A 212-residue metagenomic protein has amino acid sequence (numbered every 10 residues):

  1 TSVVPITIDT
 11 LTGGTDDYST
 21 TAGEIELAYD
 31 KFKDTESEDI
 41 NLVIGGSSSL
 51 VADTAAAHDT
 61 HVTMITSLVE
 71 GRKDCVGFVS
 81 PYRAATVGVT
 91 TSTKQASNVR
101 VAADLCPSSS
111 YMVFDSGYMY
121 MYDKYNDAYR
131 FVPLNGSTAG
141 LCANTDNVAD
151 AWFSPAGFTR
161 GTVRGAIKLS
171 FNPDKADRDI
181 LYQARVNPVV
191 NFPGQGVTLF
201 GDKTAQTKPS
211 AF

Functional and structural regions predicted by a protein language model:
T1-F212: A glycine- and small-residue-enriched flexible loop/hinge signal that marks low-structured segments
